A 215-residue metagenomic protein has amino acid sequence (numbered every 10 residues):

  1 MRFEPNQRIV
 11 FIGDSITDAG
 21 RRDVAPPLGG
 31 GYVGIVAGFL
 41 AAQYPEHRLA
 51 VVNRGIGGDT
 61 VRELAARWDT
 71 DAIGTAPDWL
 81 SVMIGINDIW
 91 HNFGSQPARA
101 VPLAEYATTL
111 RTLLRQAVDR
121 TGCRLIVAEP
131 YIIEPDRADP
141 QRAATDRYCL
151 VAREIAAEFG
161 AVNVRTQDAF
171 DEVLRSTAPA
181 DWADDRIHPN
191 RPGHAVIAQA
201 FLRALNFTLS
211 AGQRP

Functional and structural regions predicted by a protein language model:
M1-P27: Short glycine-rich His-centered loop
R2-P5, I35-A50, D59-R214: Alpha-helical cap/lid subdomain in secreted, periplasmic, or secretory-pathway luminal O-acyl-processing enzymes
L28-V36: Short N-terminal amphipathic alpha-helix/helix-capping patch enriched in small hydrophobics with frequent Ser/Thr
G55-G57: Short, solvent-exposed turn/loop segments enriched in Gly/Ser/Thr/Pro and often Arg
